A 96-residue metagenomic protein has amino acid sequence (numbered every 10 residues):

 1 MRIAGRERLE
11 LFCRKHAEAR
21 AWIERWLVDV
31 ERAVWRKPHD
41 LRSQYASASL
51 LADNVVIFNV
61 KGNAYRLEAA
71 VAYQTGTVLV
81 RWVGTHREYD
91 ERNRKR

Functional and structural regions predicted by a protein language model:
M1-A64, A72-L79, H86-R96: Basic, Lys/Arg-enriched alpha-helical interface segments
